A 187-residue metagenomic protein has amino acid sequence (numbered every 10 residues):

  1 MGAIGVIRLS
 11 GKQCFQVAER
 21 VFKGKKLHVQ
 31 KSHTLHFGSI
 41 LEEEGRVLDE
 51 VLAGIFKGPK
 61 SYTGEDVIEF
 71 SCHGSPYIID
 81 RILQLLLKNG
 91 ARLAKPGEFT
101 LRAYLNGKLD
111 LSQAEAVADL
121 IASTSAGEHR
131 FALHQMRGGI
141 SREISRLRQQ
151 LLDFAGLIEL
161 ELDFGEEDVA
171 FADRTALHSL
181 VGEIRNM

Functional and structural regions predicted by a protein language model:
M1-R130, H134, G138: A glycine-rich (often HGG/GG-containing) alpha/beta subdomain
G38, E128-M187: C-terminal-of-GTPase-core extension/linker across diverse P-loop GTPases
